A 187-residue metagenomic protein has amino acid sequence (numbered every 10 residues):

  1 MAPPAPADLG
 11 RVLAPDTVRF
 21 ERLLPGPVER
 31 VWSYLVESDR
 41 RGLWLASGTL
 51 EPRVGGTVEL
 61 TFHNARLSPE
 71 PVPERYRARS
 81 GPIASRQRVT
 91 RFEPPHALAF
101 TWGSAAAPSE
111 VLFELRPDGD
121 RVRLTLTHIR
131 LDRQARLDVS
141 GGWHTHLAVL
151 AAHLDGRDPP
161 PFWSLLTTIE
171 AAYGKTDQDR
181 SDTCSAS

Functional and structural regions predicted by a protein language model:
M1-R53, T57, S185-S187: Hydrophobic ligand-binding cavity/cleft-lining segments
A2-P3, I129-C184: A conserved amphipathic terminal alpha-helix motif
T17, A99-A152: Beta-strand/loop substructures that line and gate deep hydrophobic ligand-binding cavities in soluble
R22, G48, A84-R91, E110-P117: Hydrophobic/aromatic beta-strand elements that line small-molecule binding cavities or substrate pockets in beta-rich
V28-E29, E51-V54, T90-P95, L115-R123 (+1 more regions): A short, structured loop/turn motif at beta-sheet edges
S38-P82, F162-E170: Short beta-edge strand/loop motif at the mouth of beta-sheet-based domains
R53-T57, S80-S85, E93-P95, P108-E110: Short connector loops at helix/strand junctions that flank enzyme active sites, especially segments positioning acidic
G81-V89, E93, I169, Y173 (+1 more regions): Alpha-helix-centered segments that form part of catalytic cores
